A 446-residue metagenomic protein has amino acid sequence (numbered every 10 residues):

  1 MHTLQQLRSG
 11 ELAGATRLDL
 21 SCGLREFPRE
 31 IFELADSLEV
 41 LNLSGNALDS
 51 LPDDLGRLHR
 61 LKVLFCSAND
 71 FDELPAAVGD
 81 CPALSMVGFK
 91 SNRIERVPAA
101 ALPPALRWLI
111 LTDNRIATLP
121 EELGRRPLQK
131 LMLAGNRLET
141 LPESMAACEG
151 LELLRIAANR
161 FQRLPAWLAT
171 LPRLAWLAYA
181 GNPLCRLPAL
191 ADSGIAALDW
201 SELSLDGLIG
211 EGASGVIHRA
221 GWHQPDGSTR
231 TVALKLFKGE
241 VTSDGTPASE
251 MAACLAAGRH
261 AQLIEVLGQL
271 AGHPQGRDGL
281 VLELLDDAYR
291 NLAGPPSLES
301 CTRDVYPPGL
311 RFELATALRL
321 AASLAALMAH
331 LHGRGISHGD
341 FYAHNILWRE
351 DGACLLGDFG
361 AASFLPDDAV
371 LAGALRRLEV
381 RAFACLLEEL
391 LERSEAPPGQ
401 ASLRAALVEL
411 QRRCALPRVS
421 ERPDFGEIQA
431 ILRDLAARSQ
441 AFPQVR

Functional and structural regions predicted by a protein language model:
M1-D53, R57, K62-A76, D80-D113 (+5 more regions): The feature captures the LRR N-terminal capping module
S214-A253: ATP-binding glycine-rich loop module of kinase domains
A252-L263: Structural motif at the C-terminus of the N-lobe alphaC helix and the adjacent alphaC-beta4 loop of the Hanks-type
E265-D278: Short beta-strand micro-motifs within the conserved protein kinase catalytic domain, predominantly in the N-lobe
Q275-R290: Conserved short submotifs of the Hanks-type protein kinase catalytic core that shape the nucleotide-binding pocket
L320-A321: Activation segment signature within eukaryotic-like protein kinase domains
M328, H332-W348: Catalytic-loop of the protein kinase fold
L355, F359-R413: C-lobe/activation-segment region of protein kinase-like
